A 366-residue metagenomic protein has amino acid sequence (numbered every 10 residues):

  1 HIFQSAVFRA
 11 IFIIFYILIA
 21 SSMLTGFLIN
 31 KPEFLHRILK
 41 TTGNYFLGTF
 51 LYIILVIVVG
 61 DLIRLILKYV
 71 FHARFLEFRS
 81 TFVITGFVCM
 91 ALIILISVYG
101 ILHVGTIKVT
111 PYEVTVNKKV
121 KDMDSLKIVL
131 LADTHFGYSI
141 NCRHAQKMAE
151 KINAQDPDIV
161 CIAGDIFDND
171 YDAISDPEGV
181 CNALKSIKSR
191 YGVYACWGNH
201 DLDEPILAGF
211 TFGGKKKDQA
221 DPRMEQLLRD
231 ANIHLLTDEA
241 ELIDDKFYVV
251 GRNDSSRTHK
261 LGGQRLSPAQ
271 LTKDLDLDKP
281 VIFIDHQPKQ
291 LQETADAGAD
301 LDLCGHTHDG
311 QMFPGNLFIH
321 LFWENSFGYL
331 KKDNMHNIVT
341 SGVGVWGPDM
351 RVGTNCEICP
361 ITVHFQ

Functional and structural regions predicted by a protein language model:
H1-G105: Non-catalytic terminal accessory segments
I2-Q4, I19-S21, Y69-A73, V83 (+5 more regions): Short, mixed-charge, low-aromatic patches
I96-T106, P111, P222-Q226: Contiguous N-terminal and early-domain "leader" segments and peripheral loops that mark the onset or edge of a domain
V104-K119, I152: Alpha-helical transmembrane signal-anchor/signal-peptide segments
K119-Q366: Soluble catalytic domains of enzymes that build or remodel membrane lipids, polysaccharides, and related
